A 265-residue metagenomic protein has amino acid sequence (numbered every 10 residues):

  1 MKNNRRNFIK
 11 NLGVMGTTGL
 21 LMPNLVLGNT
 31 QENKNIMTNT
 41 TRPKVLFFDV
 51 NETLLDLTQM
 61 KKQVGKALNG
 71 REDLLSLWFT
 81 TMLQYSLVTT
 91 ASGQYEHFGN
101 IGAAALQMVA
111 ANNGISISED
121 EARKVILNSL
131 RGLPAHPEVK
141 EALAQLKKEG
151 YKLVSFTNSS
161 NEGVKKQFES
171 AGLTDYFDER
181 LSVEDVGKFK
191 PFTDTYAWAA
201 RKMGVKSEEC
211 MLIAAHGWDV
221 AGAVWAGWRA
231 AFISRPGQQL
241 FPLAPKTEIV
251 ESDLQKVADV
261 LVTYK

Functional and structural regions predicted by a protein language model:
M1-G16: N-terminal secretory signal peptides and thylakoid transit peptides that target proteins across membranes
G28-T30: Boundary at the C-terminal end of the N-terminal hydrophobic targeting segment
N35-L83: Active-site neighborhood of HAD-like aspartate-dependent phosphohydrolases
T40-T41, E149-Y151, M203-K206: Glycine-rich phosphate-binding loop signature in dinucleotide/nucleotide-binding domains
K61, L75, F79, G99 (+2 more regions): An amphipathic alpha-helix signature
E72, S86-K124: A metal-dependent, Asp-based hydrolase signature
E121-P134, V139-E169, L181-V183: Substrate-recognition element of Asp-dependent hydrolases with the DxDx(T/V) motif
A144, S160-N161, K165-K265: Asp-based, Mg2+/Mn2+-dependent phosphohydrolase catalytic module
